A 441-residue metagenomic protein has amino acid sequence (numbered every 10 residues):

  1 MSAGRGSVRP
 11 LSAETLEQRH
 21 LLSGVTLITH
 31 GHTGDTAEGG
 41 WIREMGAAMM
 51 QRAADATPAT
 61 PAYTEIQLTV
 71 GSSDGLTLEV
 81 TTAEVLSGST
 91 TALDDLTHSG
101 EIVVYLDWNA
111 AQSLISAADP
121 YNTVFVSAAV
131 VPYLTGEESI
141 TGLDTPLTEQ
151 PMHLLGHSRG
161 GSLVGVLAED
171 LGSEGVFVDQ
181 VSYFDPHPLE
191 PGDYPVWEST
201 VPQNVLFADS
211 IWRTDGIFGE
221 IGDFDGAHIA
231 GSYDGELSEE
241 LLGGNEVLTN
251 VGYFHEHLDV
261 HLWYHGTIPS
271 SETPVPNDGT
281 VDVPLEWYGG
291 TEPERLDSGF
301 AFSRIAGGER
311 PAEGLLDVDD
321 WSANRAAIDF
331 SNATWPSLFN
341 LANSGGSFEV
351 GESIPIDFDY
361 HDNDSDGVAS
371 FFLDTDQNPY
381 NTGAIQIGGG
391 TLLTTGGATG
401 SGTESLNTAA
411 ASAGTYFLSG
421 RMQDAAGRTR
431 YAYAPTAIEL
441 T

Functional and structural regions predicted by a protein language model:
M1-G24: Subset of Sec-pathway N-terminal targeting signals
G24-S99, Y105-Q112: Short, surface-exposed "cap/lid" segments of acyl-processing enzymes
T26, H30-G31, E101-L106, S113-E246 (+2 more regions): Serine-dependent carboxylesterase/thioesterase catalytic core of lipase-like alpha/beta-hydrolase/SGNH enzymes
D319-P355, D359-H361, E439-T441: Short, compositionally biased P/S/T/A/G/V-rich stretches that sit at domain boundaries
T394-S405: Aromatic sugar-binding surface patches on proteins that engage polysaccharides or sugar-phosphate polymers
A409-G414: Surface-exposed, short loops/turns at beta-strand junctions within beta-sandwich domains
F417-Q423: Extracellular recognition modules
Y431-E439: Terminal edge beta-strands and adjacent linker/stalk segments of extracellular immunoglobulin-superfamily beta-sandwich
